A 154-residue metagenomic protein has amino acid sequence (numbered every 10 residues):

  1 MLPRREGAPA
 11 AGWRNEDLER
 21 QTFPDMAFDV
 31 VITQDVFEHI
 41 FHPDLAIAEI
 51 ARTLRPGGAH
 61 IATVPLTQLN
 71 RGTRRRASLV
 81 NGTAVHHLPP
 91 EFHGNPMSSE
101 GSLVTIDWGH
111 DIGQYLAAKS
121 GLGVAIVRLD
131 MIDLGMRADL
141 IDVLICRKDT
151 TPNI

Functional and structural regions predicted by a protein language model:
M1-G7, G12-N15, R20: Extended interfacial segments that mediate partner engagement and assembly in macromolecular machines
P3, F23, L69-R71: Conserved protein kinase catalytic core
R4-A8, M26, G57: Glycine-centered loop/turn motifs
A10-N15, D44-L45, E49-I154: S-adenosyl-L-methionine-dependent methyltransferase catalytic module, highlighting the catalytic core
E16-V31: A short acidic, Gly/Pro-enriched loop at the edge of an enzyme's catalytic core that lines a small-molecule cofactor
R20, E38, Q68: Active-site micro-motifs of SAM-dependent methyltransferase domains
D25, P43-D44: Conserved strand-to-helix beginnings and helix N-cap segments that scaffold or border functional pockets
D29-F41: A short SAM/SAH-binding and catalytic strip from SAM-dependent methyltransferases
